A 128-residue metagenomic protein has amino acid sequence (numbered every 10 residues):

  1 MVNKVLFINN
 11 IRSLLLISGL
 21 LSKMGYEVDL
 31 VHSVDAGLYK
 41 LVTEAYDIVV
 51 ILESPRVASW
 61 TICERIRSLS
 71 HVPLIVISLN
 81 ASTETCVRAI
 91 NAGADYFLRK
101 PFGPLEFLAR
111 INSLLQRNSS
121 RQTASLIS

Functional and structural regions predicted by a protein language model:
F7-V31: Two-component/phosphorelay signaling modules centered on CheY-like receiver
L30-I48: Acidic, metal-coordinating helix/loop segments flanking the phosphotransfer/catalytic sites of two-component signaling
D47-I66: Conserved phosphotransfer microenvironments
T61, A81-Y96: Alpha4 helix (beta4-alpha4-beta5 surface) of REC/receiver domains from two-component response regulators
H71-A81: A short, hydrophobic beta-strand element within the central beta-sheet of small alpha/beta folds
E84, F102-I111: C-terminal output helix
N112-L126: The C-terminal output helix
